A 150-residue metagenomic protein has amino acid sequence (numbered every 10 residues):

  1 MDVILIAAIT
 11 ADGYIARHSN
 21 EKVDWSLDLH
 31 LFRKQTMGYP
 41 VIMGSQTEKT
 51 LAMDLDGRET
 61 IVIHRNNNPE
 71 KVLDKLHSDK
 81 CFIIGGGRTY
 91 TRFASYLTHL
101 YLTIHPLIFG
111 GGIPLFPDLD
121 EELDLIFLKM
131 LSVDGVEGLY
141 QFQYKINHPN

Functional and structural regions predicted by a protein language model:
M1-N150: Enzymes that bind and transform nitrogen-containing heteroaromatic metabolites
